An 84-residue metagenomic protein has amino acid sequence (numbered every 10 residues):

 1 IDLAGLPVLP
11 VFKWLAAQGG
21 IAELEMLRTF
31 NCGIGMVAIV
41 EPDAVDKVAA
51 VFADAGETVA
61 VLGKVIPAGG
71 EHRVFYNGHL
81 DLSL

Functional and structural regions predicted by a protein language model:
I1-L84: Glycine-/charge-enriched secondary-structure boundary and capping motifs
